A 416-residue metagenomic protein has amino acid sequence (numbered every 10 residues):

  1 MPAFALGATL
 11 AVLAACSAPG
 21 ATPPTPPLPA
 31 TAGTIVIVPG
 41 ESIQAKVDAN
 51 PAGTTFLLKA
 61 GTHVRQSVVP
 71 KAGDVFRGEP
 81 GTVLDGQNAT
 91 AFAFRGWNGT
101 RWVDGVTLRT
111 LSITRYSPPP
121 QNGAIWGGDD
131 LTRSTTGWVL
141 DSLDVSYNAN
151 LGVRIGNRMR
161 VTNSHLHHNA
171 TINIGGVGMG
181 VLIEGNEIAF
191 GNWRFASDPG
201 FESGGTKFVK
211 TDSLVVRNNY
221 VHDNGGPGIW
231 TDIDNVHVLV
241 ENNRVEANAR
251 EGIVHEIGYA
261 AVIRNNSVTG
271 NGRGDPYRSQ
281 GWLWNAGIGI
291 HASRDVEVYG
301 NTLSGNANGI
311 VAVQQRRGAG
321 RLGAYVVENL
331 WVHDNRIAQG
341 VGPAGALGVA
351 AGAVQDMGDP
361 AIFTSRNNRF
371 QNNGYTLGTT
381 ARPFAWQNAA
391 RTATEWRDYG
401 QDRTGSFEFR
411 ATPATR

Functional and structural regions predicted by a protein language model:
A3-A15: Bacterial N-terminal signal peptides
S17-P19: Bacterial signal peptide processing site
P23-R416: Extracellular parallel beta-helix/beta-solenoid repeat domains
